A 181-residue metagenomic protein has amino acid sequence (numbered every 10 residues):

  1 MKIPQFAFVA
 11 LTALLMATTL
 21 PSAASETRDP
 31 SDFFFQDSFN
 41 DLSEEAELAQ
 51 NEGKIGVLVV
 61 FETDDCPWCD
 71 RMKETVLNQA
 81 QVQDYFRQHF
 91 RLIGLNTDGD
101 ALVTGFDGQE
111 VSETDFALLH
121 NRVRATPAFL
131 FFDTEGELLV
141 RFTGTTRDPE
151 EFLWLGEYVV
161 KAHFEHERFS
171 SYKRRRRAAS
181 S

Functional and structural regions predicted by a protein language model:
M1-V9: Bacterial N-terminal signal peptides that target proteins for export
V9-T18: Bacterial N-terminal signal peptides
S25-G53, R168, Y172-S181: N-terminal leader/targeting and pre-domain segments
G53-C66: Short active-site neighborhood of thiol/selenol oxidoreductases, capturing the structured segment around
V57-L58, L92, F129: Hydrophobic beta-strand anchors of alpha/beta hydrolase catalytic cores
D70-Y85: Typically the conserved alpha-helix immediately C-terminal to a functionally engaged Cys/Sec in thioredoxin-like
V82-V111: Thiol-based oxidoreductase modules, predominantly thioredoxin-like and allied folds used for disulfide exchange
L119-E165: Non-catalytic, surface beta->alpha helical segment in thiol-disulfide oxidoreductase systems
